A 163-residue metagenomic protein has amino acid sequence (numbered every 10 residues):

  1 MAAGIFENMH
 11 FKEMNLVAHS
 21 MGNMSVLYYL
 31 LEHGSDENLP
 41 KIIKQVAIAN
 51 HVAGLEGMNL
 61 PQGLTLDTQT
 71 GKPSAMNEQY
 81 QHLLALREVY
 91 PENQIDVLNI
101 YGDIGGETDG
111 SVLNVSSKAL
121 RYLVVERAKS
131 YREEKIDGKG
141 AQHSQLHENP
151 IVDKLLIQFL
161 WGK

Functional and structural regions predicted by a protein language model:
M1, F11-E13, G140-L146: Second-shell loop/turn segments in exported
A2-R87, D109: Serine-dependent carboxylesterase/thioesterase catalytic core of lipase-like alpha/beta-hydrolase/SGNH enzymes
Y90-K163: C-terminal catalytic-base region of ester-bond hydrolases, centering on the histidine of the charge-relay
